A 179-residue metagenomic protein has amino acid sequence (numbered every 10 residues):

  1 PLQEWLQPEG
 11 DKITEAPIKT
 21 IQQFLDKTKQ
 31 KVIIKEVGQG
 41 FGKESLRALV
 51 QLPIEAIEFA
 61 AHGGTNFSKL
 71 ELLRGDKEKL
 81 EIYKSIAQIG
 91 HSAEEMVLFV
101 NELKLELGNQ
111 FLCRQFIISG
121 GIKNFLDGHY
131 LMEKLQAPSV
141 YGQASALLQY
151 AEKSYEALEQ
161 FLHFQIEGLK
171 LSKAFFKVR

Functional and structural regions predicted by a protein language model:
P1-K19, S45-E102, A146: Glycine/Thr-rich beta-alpha phosphate-binding loop at enzyme active sites
W5-Q7, K29-K31, C113: A short, structure-level motif marking secondary-structure boundaries and short turns
Q22-A48, T65: Internal active-site segments that recognize and position negatively charged phosphoryl groups and nucleotide moieties
L25-K27, Q51, G108-Q110: Solvent-exposed alpha-helices and their adjacent loops that cap or buttress functional pockets in soluble metabolic
K29, V50-A56, K134-Y141: Glycine-enriched alpha-helix->loop->beta-strand junction motifs that scaffold or abut catalytic
I33-G42, L112-L126: Glycine-rich beta-to-alpha transition loops that act as phosphate-gripper elements at the mouths of alpha/beta enzyme
E81-R114, K123-R179: Alpha/beta catalytic cores of nucleotide-metabolism and tRNA/nucleoside-modifying enzymes
